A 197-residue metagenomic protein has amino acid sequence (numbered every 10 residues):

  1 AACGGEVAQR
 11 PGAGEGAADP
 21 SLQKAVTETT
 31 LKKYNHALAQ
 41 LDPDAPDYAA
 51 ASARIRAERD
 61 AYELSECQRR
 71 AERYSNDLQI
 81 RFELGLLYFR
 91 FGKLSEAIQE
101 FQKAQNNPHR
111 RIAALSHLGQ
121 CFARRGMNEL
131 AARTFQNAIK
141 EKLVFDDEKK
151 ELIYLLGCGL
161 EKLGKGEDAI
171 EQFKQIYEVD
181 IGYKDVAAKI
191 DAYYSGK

Functional and structural regions predicted by a protein language model:
C3-E6, E63, A97, A131 (+1 more regions): Single-residue signature of alpha-solenoid repeat helices
V7-R10, C67, F101, F135 (+1 more regions): Hydrophobic/aromatic packing residues within the alpha-helices of TPR/SEL1-like helical repeat arrays
G14-A18, S75-N76, H109, L143 (+2 more regions): Short coil turns that delineate tetratricopeptide repeat
